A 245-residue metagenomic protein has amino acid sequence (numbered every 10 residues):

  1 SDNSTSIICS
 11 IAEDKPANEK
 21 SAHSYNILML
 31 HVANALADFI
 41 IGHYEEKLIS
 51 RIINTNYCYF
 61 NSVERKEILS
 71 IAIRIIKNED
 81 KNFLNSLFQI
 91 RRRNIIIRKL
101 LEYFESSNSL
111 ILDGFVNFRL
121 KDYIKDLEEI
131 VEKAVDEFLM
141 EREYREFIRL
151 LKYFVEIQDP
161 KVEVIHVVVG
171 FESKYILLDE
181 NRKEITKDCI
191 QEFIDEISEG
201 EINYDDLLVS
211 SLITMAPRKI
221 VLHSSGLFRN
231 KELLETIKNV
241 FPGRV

Functional and structural regions predicted by a protein language model:
S1-D206: Conserved mixed alpha/beta catalytic, RNA-binding, or beta-rich assembly cores of soluble enzyme, regulatory
E180-V245: C-terminal structured domains
